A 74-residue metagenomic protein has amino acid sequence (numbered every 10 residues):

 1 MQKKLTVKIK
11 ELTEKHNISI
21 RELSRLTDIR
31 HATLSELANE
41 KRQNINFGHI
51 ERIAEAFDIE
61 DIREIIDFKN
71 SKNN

Functional and structural regions predicted by a protein language model:
M1-S19: A short, Lys/Arg-rich alpha-helix, primarily the initiator
T13, S24, A54: The alpha-helix within a helix-turn-helix
H16, E36, Q43, E55 (+1 more regions): Short, charged recognition helix plus adjacent turn of helix-turn-helix-like nucleic-acid-binding domains
I18-E36: Short alpha-helical DNA-recognition segment
A38, I45, H49: DNA major-groove recognition helix of helix-turn-helix
D58: A short, basic/aromatic helix-end/turn motif that makes direct DNA contacts
